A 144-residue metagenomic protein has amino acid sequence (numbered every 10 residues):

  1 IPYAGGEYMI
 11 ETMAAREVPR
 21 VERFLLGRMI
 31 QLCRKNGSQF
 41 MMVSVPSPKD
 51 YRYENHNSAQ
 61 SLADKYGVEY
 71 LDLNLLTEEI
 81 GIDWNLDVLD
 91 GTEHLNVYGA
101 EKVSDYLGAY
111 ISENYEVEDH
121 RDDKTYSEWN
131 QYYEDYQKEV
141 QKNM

Functional and structural regions predicted by a protein language model:
I1-G37, D122-M144: Secreted/periplasmic serine-hydrolase-like ester/acetyl group-modifying domain
P2-M9, S38-Q39, L76-D83, D87: Alpha-helical context
M13, V43-S44: Glycine- and acidic
V18-R20, P46-E54: Acidic-and-aromatic substrate-binding clefts and catalytic sites of carbohydrate-active enzymes
R23, Y53-Q60: Short, surface-exposed alpha-helical segments at coil->helix boundaries
R34-M41, Y66-E69: Loop/turn elements at helix/coil->beta-strand transitions in domains of secreted/extracellular proteins
S44-S47, N74-L75: Active-site proximal loops enriched in glycine and acidic residues that flank catalytic Cys/His/Asp and coordinate
N57-W129, Q137-M144: C-terminal regions of proteins
